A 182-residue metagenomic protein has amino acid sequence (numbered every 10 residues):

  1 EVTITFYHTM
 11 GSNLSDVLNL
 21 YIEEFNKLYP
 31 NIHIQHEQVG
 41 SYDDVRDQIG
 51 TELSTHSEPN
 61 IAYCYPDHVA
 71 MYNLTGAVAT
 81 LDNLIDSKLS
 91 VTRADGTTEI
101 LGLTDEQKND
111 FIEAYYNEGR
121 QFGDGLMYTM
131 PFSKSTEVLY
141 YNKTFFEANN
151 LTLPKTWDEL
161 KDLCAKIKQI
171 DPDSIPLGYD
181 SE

Functional and structural regions predicted by a protein language model:
E1-T5, G123-L126, E147, I167-D173: Immediate post-signal peptide segment of exported/extracytoplasmic ligand-binding proteins
V2-I4, M10-V69: Early extracytoplasmic/lumenal segment of secretory-pathway proteins
P30-I32, H56-N60, G125-M127, I170-I175: Loop/turn elements at helix/coil->beta-strand transitions in domains of secreted/extracellular proteins
R46-S57, T75, F145-F146, A165-K166: Short helices/loops that flank or line small-molecule/ion binding pockets
D67-T136, K161: Hinge/lid segment of periplasmic solute-binding proteins
H68, T144-F145: Short, well-ordered alpha-helical scaffold segment located in the soluble/lumenal catalytic or ligand-binding core
S87-V91, F146-T156: Short, polar/flexible loop-turn hinges at active-site or ligand-entry regions and domain interfaces
I112, Y116, L126-Y141, P154-E182: Extracytoplasmic ligand-binding site segments that recognize negatively charged/polar headgroups
